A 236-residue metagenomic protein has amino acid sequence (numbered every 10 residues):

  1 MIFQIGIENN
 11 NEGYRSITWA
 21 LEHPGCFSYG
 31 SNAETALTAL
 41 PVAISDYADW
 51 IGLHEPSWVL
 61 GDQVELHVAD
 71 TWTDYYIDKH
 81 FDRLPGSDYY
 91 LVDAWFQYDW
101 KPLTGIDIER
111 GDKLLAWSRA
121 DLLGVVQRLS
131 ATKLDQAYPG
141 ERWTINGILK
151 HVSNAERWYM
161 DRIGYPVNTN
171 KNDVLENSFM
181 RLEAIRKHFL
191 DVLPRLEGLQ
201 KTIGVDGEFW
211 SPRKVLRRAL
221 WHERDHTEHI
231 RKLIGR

Functional and structural regions predicted by a protein language model:
M1-F3, N10, I77, S87-Y89 (+3 more regions): Generic detector of short, locally flexible boundary/turn motifs and exposed helical patches
F3-A33, L37-P56, L60-H67, Y75-D78 (+4 more regions): Short, contiguous alpha-helical
G13-A20, G86-Y98, G198-L199: Short alpha-helical hairpin
A43, T71-W72, P85-G86, I185 (+1 more regions): A general marker of short, structured functional hotspots
E65-P102: A contiguous, low-structure linker/loop signature
S87-G105, D112-D135, N154-I163: A short mid-domain helix/strand-loop element embedded in enzyme catalytic domains that forms or borders the active-site
K101-R128, V174-I203, W210, K214-H222: Acidic/histidine-rich alpha-helical segments that form the ligand environment of transition-metal centers
